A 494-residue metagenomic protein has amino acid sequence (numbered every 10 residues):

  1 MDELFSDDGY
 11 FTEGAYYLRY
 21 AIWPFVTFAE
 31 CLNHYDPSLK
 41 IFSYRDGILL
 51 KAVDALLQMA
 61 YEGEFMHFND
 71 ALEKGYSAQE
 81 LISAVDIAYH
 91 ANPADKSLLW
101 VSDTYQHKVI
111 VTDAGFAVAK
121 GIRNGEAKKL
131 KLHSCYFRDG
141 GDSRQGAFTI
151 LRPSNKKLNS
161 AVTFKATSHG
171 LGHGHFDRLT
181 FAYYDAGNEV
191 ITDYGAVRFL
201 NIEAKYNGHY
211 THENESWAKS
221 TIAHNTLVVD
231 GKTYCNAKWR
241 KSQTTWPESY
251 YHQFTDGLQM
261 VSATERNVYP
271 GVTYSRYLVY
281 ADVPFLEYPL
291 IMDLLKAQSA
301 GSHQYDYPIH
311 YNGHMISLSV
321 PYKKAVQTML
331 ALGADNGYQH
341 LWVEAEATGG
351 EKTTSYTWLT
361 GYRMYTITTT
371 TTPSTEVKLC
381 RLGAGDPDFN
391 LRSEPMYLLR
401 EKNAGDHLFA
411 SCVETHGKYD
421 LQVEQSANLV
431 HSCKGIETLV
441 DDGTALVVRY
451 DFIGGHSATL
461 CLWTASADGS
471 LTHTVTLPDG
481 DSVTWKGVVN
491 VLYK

Functional and structural regions predicted by a protein language model:
M1-R178, A182-E189, K324-T370, R392-E394 (+1 more regions): Extracellular polysaccharide-recognition and catalytic grooves
H67-A71, S77-I82, S160-T167, V190-G195 (+7 more regions): Short amphipathic beta-strand/extended segments with alternating polar/hydrophobic composition
L99-S102, Q106-Q327, G405-L408, T415-K418: Catalytic and substrate-binding regions of extracellular carbohydrate-active enzymes, especially polysaccharide lyases
T149, F181-Y183, L227, T353-Y356 (+2 more regions): Short polybasic amphipathic segments
I150-L151, M260-E265, K352-W358, Y397-E401 (+1 more regions): Generic recognition of long tandem-repeat/solenoid scaffolds
G174-D177, R240, V272, E287-P289 (+3 more regions): Short glycine/proline-enriched turns and hinge-like loops at secondary-structure junctions
I309-Y311, Y356-T360, T366-A384, H407-Y419: Short, hydrophobic/aromatic-enriched beta-strand segments in well-ordered soluble domains
V320, M396-L408, V413-K494: Non-catalytic terminal regions with compositionally biased, polar/charged low complexity
